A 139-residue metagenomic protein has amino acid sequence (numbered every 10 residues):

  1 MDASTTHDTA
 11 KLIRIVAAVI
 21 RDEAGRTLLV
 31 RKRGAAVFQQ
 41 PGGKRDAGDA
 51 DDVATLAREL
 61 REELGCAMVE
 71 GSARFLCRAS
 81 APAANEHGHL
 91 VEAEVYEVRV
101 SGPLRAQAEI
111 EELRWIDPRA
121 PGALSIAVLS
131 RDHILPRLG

Functional and structural regions predicted by a protein language model:
D2-T27, K44: Conserved N-terminal beta-strand and adjoining loop/helix that marks the start of the Nudix/MutT-like hydrolase domain
I13, Q40, E70, G88-A93: Short connector loops at helix/strand junctions that flank enzyme active sites, especially segments positioning acidic
R14-V16, G25, V91-E94, E111: Change "...and in nucleic-acid phosphodiester-cleaving endonucleases..." to "...and in nucleic-acid processing enzymes
I20-R21, L29, V98, W115: Conserved hydrophobic "DFG−1" position in protein kinase catalytic cores
R26-C66: Conserved Nudix-box catalytic region and its N-terminal flanking loop in Nudix hydrolases and closely related
A67-R78: A short coil-to-beta-strand element that immediately follows conserved catalytic motifs
C77-R105: Active-site-adjacent beta-strand/loop module that shapes the phosphate/pyrophosphate-binding cleft
V95-E97, R105-G139: NUDIX/MutT-family hydrolases
